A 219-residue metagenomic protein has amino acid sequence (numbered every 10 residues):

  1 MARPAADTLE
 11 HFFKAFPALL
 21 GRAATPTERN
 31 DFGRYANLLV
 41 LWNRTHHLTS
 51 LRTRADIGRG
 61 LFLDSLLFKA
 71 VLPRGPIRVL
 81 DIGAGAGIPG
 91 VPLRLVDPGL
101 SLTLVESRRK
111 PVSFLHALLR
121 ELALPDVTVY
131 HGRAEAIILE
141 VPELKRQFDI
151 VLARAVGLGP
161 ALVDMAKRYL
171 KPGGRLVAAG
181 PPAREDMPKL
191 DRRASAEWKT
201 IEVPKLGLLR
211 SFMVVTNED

Functional and structural regions predicted by a protein language model:
M1-P76, L80, K110-V127: Class I SAM-dependent transferase core
P26, N30, R54-I57, L63 (+8 more regions): A generic structural micro-environment signature that highlights single residues at secondary-structure boundaries
G83-G87: Class I SAM-dependent methyltransferase "Motif I" SAM/SAH-binding loop
G90, D97-D219: S-adenosylmethionine
